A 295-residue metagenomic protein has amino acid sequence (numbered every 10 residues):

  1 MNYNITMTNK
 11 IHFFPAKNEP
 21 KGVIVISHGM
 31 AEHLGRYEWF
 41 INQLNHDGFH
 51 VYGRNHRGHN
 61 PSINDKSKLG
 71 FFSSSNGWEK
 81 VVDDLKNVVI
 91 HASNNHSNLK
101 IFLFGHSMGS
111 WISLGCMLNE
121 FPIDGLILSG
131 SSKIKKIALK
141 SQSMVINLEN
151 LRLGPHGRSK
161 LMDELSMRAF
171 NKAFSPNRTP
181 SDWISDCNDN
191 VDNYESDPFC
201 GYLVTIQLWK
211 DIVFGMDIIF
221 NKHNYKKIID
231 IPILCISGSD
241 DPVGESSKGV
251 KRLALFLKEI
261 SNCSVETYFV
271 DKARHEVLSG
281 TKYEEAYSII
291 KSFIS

Functional and structural regions predicted by a protein language model:
H28-E32, S107, S239-D240: Active-site glycine-rich loops that stabilize anionic/oxyanionic intermediates across multiple enzyme folds
I41-K68: Conserved alpha/beta-hydrolase
F72-S93: Alpha/beta-hydrolase active-site loop
H96-S107: Alpha/beta-hydrolase fold nucleophile elbow
S113-F199: Alpha/beta-hydrolase-fold enzymes
C235-S237: Short beta-strand/loop motif that positions the catalytic acidic residue of the alpha/beta-hydrolase fold
P242-R252: Conserved alpha/beta-hydrolase "acid-adjacent" motif
I260-S295: Catalytic active-site module of serine/aspartate enzymes centered on a nucleophile-bearing elbow/loop
